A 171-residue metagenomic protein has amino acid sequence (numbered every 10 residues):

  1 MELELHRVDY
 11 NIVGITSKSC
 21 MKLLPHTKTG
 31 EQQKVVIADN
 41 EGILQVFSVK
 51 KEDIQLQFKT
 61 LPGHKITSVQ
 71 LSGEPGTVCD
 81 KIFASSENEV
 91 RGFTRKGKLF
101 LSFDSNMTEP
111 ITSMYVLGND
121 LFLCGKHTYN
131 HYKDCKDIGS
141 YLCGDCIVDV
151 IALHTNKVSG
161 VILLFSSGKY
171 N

Functional and structural regions predicted by a protein language model:
M1-N171: Beta-propeller-forming repeat regions
